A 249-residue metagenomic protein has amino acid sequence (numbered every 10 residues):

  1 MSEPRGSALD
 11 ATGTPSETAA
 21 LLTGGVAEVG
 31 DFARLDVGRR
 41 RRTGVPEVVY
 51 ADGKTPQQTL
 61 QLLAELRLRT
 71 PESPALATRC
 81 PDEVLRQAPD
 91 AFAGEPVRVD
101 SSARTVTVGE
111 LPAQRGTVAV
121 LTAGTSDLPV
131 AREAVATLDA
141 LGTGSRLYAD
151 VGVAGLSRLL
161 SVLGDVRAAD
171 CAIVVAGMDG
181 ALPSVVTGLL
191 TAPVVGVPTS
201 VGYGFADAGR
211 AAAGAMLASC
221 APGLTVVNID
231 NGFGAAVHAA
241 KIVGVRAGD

Functional and structural regions predicted by a protein language model:
M1-V97: Long amphipathic alpha-helical segments
Q57-T59, D127-R132, L156-S157, A176-V186 (+2 more regions): Short glycine/serine/threonine-rich phosphate/pyrophosphate-binding segments that cradle anionic phosphate groups
R98-D100, V186-G209: Short, acidic/small-residue loops that bind anionic groups at enzyme active sites
T105, G144-D165, G209-A211, V227-D230: Glycine-rich oxoanion-binding loops at beta->alpha junctions
R115-R158: Glycine-rich phosphate/diphosphate-binding loop of Rossmann-like nucleotide-binding domains
T122, R167, V201, F205-D249: C-terminal binding/interaction regions
V151-V175, G180-A181, V185, L190: N-terminal small/polar loop signature for handling phosphorylated ligands or for N-terminal nucleophile
